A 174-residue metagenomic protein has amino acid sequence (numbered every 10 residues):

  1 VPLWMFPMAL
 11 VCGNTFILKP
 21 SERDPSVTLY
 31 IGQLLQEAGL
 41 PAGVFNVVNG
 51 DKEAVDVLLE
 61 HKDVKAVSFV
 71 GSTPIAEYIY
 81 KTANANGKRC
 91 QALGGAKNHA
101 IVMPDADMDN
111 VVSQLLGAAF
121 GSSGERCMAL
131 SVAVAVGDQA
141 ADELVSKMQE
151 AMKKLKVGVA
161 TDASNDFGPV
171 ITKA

Functional and structural regions predicted by a protein language model:
V1-A42, G87: Conserved small-residue-rich beta-alpha loop and adjacent elements that most often cradle the phosphate/pyrophosphate
F6-P7, V55, Y80: Generic hydrophobic/aromatic pocket-lining and core-packing "Φ" positions
P7, A66-V70: Periplasmic-binding protein-like
N14, K19-S21, N49, V70 (+1 more regions): Short beta->alpha connector loops at strand-helix junctions that form conserved, small/polar/Pro-enriched
R23-S26, K52-A54, T73-I75, Q139: Short alpha-helical
G39, A66, P74-A174: ALDH superfamily catalytic-core signature
N46-K65: A structured beta-alpha segment of the ubiquitous adenosine-cofactor-binding alpha/beta core
